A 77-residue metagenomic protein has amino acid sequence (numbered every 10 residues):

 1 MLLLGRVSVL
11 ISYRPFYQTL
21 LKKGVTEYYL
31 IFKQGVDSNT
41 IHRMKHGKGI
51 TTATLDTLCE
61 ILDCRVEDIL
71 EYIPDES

Functional and structural regions predicted by a protein language model:
M1-Y29: A short, Lys/Arg-rich alpha-helix, primarily the initiator
L21, F32, E60: Alpha-helical residues within the helix-turn-helix
G24-H42: Short alpha-helical DNA-recognition segment
K48-E60: Short, basic-rich loop-to-helix N-cap that marks the start of a DNA-contacting helix
D63-S77: Short C-terminal boundary/hinge segments that cap the last helix of small helical domains
